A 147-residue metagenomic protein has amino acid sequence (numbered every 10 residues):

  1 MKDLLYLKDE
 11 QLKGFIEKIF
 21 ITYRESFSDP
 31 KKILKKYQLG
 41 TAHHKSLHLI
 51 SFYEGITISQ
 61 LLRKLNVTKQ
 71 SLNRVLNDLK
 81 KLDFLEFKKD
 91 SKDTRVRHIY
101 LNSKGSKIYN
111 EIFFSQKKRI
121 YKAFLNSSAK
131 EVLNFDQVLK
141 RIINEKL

Functional and structural regions predicted by a protein language model:
M1-L7, K118, A129-L147: C-terminal regulatory/oligomerization modules of transcriptional regulators
M1-Y37, F84: N-terminal leader segment of winged-helix/HTH proteins
F20, H48-F52, F113: Short, locally clustered residues in the helix-turn-helix/winged-helix DNA-binding domain
F27, N77-N134: Charged, amphipathic alpha-helical coiled-coil/dimerization segments
S28-T68: N-terminal helix-turn-helix DNA-binding core of bacterial DNA-binding proteins
I58-S59, Q70, N77, R97: Residues within helix-turn-helix
